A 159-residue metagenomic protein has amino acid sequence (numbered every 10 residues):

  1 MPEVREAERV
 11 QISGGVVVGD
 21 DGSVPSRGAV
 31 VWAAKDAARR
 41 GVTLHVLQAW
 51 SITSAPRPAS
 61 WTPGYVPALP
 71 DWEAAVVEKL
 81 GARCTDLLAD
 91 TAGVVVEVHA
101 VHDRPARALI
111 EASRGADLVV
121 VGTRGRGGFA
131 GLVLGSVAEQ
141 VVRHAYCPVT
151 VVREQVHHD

Functional and structural regions predicted by a protein language model:
M1-I12, P25, S54, D86-V119 (+1 more regions): Structural beta-alpha unit
P2-G64, V96: Small/aliphatic-rich secondary-structure junction motif
L47, E97-V101, T150-V152: General small-molecule cofactor/ligand-binding pocket signal
Q48, T123-R124, R153-E154: Short secondary-structure boundary segments
G64-K79: A short acidic, glycine-rich active-site loop that binds or catalyzes chemistry on phosphate/adenosine moieties
L118-Q140, H158-D159: Glycine-rich, Arg-bearing micro-motifs that act as flexible, cationic patches
